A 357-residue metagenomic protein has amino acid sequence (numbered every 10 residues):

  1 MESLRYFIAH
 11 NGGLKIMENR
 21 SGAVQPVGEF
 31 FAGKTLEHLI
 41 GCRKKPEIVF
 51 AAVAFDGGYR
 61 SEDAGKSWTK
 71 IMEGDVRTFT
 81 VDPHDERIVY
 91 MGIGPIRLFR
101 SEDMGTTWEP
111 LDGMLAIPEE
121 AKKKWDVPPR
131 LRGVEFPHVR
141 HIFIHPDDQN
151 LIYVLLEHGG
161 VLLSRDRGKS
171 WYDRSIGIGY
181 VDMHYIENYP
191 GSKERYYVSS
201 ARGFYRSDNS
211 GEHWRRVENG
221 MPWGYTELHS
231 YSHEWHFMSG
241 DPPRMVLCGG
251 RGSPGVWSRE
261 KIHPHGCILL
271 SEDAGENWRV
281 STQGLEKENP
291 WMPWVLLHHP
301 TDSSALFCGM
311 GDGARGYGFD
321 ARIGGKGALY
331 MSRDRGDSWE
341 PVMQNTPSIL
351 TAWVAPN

Functional and structural regions predicted by a protein language model:
M1-N357: Extracellular glycan-interacting surfaces
